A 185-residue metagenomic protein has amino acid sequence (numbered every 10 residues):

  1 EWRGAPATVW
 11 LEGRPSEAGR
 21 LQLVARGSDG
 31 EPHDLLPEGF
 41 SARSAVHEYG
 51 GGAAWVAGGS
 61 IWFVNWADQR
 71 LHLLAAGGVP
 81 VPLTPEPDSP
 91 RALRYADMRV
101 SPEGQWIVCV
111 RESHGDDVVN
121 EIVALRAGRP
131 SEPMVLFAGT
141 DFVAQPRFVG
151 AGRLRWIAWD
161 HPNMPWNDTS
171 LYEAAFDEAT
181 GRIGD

Functional and structural regions predicted by a protein language model:
E1-A7, S41-I61, D88-W106, A138-R155: Conserved beta-propeller blade repeats
E1-S28: Hydrophobic alpha-helical membrane-insertion signals
G4, G19, A57-G58, N65-D68 (+5 more regions): Short loop/turn segments that connect beta-strands within the blades of beta-propeller domains, predominantly WD40
E12-Q22, A42-E48, F63-H72, P87-R94 (+3 more regions): A flexible loop/linker signature enriched in serine peptidases of the S9 family
V24-P37, L71-V81: Surface-exposed loop/turn elements that mediate protein-protein interactions on large endomembrane-trafficking
G27-G30, A75-G78, R126-P130, F176-A179: Short loop/turn segments that connect beta-strands within beta-propeller blades
H33-S44, P80-S89, E132-F137, D185: A short beta-strand motif characteristic of beta-propeller blades
S60-A76, P80-L83, Y95-V100, W106-I107: Hydrophobic or amphipathic alpha-helical targeting/insertion segments
